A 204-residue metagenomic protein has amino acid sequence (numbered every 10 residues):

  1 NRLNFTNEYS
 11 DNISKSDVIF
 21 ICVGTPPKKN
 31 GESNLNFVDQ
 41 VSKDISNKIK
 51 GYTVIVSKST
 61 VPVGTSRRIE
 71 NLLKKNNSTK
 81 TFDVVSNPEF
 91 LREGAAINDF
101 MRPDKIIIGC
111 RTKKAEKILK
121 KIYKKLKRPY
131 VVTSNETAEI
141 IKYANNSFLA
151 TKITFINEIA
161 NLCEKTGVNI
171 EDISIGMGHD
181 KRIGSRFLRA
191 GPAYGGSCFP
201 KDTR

Functional and structural regions predicted by a protein language model:
N1-R204: Structural/interface elements that position substrates and couple domains in central-metabolism enzymes
